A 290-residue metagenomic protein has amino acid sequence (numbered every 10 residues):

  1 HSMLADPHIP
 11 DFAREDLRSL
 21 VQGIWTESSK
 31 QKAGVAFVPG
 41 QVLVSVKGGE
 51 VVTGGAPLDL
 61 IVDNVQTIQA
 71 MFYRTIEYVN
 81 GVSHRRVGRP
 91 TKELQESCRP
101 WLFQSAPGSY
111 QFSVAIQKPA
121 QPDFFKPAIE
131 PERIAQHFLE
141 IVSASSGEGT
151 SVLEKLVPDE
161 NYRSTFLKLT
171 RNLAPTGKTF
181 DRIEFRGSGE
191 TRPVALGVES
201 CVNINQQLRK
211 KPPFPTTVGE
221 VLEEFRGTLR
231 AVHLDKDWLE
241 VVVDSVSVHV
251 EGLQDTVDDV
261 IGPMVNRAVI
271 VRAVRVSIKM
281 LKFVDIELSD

Functional and structural regions predicted by a protein language model:
H1-N203: Protein-protein interaction interfaces in oligomeric scaffolds, predominantly long amphipathic alpha-helices
S200-L222, D259-I261: Short boundary/loop segments of OB/S1/cold-shock single-stranded nucleic-acid-binding domains
V218-D235, I270: Structural detector for short beta-strands of small beta-barrel domains
F225, V242-D244: Extended serine/threonine-enriched, polar tracts that run as long, contiguous segments within proteins
L234-V242: Short aromatic-glycine-enriched beta-strand elements
V246-Q254: A short macromolecule-binding patch
D255-R272: Short nucleic-acid-contacting surface segments enriched for D/E, G, S/T with interspersed K/R
V276-D290: OB-fold/S1-family single-stranded nucleic acid-binding modules
